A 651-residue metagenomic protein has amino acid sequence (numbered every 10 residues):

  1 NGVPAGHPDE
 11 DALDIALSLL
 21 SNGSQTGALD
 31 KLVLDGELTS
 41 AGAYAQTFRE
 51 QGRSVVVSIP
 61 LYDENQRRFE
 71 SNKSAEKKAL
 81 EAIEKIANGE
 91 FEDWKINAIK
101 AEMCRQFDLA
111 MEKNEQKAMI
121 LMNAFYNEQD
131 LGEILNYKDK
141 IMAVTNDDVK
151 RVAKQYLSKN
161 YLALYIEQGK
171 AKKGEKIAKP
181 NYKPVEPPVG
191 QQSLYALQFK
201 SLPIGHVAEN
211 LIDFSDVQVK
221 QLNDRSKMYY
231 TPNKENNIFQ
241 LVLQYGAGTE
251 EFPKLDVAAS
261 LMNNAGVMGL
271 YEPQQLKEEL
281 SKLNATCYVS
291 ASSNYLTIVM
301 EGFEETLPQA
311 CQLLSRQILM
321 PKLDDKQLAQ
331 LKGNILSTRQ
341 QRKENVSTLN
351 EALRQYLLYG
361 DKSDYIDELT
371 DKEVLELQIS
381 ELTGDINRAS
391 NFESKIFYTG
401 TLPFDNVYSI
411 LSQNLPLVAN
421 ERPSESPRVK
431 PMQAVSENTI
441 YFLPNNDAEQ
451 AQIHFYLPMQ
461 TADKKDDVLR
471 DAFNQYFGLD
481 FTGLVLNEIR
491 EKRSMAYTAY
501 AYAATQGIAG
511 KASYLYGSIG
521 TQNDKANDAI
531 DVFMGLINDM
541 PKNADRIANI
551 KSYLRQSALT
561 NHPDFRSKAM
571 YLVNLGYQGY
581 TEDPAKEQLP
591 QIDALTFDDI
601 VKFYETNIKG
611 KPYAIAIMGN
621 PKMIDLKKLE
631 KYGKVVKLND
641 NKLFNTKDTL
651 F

Functional and structural regions predicted by a protein language model:
N1, Q25, D30, L135-Y245 (+5 more regions): Proteolytic maturation boundary segments
N1-P4, D30-M142, A163-E167, E175-K176 (+11 more regions): M16 family metallopeptidases and their MPP-like homologs
D14, D256-S260, D471: Proteins synthesized as precursors that undergo proteolytic processing into mature forms
S18, I379: Phosphate-interacting basic helix/loop segments used at nucleotide- and nucleic-acid interfaces
N387-N391: Edge/loop elements at the starts and ends of beta-strands within beta-rich repeat scaffolds
